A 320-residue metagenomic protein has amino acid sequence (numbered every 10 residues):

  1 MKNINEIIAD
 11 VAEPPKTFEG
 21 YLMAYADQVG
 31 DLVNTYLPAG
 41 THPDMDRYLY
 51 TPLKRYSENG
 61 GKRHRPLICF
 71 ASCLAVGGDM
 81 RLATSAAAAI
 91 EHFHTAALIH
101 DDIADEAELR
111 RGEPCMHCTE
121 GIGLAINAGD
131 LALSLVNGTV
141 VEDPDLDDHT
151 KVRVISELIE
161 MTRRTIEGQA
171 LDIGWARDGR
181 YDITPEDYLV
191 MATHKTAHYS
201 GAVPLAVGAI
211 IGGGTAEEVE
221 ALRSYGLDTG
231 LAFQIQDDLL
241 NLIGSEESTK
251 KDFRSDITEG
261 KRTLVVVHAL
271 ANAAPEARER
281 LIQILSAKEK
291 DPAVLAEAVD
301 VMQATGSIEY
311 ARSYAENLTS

Functional and structural regions predicted by a protein language model:
M1-S320: All-alpha prenyltransferase/terpene-synthase fold signal
